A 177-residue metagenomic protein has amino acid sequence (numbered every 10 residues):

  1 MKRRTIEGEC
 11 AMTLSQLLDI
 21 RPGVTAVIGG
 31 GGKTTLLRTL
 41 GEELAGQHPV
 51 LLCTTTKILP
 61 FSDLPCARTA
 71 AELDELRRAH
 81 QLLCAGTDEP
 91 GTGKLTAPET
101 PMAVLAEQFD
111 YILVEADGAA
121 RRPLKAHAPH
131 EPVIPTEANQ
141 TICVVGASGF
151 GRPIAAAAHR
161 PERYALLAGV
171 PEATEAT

Functional and structural regions predicted by a protein language model:
K2, I6-L14: N-terminal pre-Walker A segment at the start of P-loop NTPase domains
T13-A45: Walker A (P-loop) phosphate-binding motif
L17-R21, A45, D74-R78, V104-A106 (+1 more regions): Solvent-exposed alpha-helices and their adjacent loops that cap or buttress functional pockets in soluble metabolic
V27, V50-T54, C84-T87, I112-A116 (+2 more regions): General beta-strand structural signal in soluble alpha/beta enzymes
G41-T92: N-terminal phosphate/diphosphate-binding loop that engages ATP/GTP or pyrophosphate donors across diverse enzyme folds
T87-A126: Phosphate-binding/switch loop-helix module in NTP-utilizing enzymes
A128-G149: Inter-motif core of Ras-like GTPase G domains
S148-T177: C-terminal accessory "lid"/substrate-recognition subdomains
